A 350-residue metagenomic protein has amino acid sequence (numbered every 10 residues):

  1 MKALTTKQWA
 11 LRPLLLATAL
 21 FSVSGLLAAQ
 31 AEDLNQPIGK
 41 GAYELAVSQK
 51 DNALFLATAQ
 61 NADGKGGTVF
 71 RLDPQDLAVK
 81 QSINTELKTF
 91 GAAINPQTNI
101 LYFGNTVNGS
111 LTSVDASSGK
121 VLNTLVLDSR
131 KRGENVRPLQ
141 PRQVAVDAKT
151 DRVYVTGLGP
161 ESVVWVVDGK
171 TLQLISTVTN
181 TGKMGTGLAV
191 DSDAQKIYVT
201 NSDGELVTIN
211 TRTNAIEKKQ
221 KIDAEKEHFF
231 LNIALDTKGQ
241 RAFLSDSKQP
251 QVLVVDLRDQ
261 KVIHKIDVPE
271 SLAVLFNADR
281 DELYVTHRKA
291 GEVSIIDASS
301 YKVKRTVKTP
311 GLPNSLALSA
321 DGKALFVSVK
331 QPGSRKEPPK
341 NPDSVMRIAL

Functional and structural regions predicted by a protein language model:
K2-L15: Bacterial N-terminal signal peptides that target proteins for export
A19, G25-L350: Predominantly soluble domains enriched in secretory-pathway, periplasmic, or organellar proteins
